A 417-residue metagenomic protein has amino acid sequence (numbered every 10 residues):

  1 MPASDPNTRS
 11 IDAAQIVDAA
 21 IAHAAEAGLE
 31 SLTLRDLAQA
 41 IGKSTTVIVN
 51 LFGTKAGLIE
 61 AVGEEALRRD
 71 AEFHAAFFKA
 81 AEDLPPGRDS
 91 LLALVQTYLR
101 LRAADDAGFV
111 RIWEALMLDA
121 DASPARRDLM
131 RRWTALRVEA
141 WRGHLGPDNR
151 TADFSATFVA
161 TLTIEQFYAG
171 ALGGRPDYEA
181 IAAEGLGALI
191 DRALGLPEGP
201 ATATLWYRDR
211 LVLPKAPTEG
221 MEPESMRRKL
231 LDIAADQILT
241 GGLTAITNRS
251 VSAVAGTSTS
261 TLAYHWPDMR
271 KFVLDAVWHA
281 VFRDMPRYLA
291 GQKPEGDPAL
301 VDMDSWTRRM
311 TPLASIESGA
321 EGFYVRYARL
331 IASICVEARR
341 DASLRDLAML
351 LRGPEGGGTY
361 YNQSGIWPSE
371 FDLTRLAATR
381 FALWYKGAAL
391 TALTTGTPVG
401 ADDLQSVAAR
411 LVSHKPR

Functional and structural regions predicted by a protein language model:
P2, R9-D36, A40-K43, A56 (+2 more regions): Short, amphipathic alpha-helix enriched in basic
D5, R127-R131, G146-W206, T218-E219 (+2 more regions): Hydrophobic/aromatic-rich alpha-helical bundle segments in the mid-to-C-terminal region
D36-A38, I48, S250-V254, L262: Append "Primarily bacterial transcriptional regulators
I41-T45, S258-T259: Short coil turns linking two alpha-helices in DNA-binding domains
V49-G53, T259, A263-P267: Base-recognition residues in the alpha-helical recognition helix of bacterial helix-turn-helix
G63-A71, V277-M285: Short, basic, alpha-helical segments at the C-terminal edge of helix-turn-helix-like DNA-binding modules
E72-G108, L289-Y327: Hydrophobic alpha-helical connector segments
D105-E114, D121-P147, G322-C335, A342-P368 (+1 more regions): Amphipathic alpha-helical packing segments from all-alpha helical-bundle domains
